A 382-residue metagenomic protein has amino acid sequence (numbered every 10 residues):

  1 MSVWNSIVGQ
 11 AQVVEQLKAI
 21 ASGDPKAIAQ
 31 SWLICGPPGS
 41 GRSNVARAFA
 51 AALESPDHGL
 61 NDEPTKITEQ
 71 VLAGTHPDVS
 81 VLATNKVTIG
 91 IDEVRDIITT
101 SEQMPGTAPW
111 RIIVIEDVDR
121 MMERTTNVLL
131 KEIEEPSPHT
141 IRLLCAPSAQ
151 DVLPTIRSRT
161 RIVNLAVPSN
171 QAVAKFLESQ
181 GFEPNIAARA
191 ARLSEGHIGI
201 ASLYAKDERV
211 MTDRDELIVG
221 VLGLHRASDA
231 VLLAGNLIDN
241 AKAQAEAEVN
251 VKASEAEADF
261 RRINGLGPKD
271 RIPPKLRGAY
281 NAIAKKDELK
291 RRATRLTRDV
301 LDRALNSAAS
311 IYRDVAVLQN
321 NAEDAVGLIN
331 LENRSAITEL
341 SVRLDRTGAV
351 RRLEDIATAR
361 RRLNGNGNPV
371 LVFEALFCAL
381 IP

Functional and structural regions predicted by a protein language model:
M1-A52, G59-V71, H139, P147-A304 (+1 more regions): Charged, glycine-rich active-site and insertion segments that engage polyanionic ligands
K18-G23, I91-I112, R120, R124 (+1 more regions): Conserved alpha-helical scaffold flanking the Walker A/P-loop in AAA+ ATPase domains
A27-A29, L72-P77, G106-P109, P136-H139: Short loop/turn elements that form and flank the Walker-type P-loop nucleotide-binding site in RecA-like NTPase cores
I34, I115-E116, L130: Hydrophobic residues in beta-strands of the RecA-like P-loop NTPase core, especially within AAA+ ATPase
C35-P37, V81-K86: A short hydrophobic beta-strand->loop->alpha-helix junction that borders the nucleotide-binding pocket of P-loop NTPases
N85-I91, V118, I162-V163: Flexible beta-alpha connector loops of hexameric P-loop NTPases
E102-Q103, N127-L144: Conserved catalytic/switch belt of AAA+ P-loop NTPases
E116-D117, L144-A149: A short beta-strand-to-loop transition that corresponds to the Sensor-1 phosphate-sensing loop of AAA+ P-loop ATPases
